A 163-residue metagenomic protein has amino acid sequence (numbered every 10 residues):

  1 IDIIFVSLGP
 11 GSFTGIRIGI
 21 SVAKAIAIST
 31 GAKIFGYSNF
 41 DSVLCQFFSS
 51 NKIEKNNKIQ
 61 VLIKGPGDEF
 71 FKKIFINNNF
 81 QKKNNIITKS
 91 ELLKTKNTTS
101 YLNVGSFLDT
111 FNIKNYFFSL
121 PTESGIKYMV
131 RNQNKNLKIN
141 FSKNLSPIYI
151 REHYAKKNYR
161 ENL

Functional and structural regions predicted by a protein language model:
I1-I3: Anion-binding (especially nucleotide phosphate/pyrophosphate-binding) glycine-rich loop and adjoining beta-alpha core
F5-N39: DPxDG-like acidic metal-binding loop motif
F35-L163: Oxyanion-binding and handling regions
